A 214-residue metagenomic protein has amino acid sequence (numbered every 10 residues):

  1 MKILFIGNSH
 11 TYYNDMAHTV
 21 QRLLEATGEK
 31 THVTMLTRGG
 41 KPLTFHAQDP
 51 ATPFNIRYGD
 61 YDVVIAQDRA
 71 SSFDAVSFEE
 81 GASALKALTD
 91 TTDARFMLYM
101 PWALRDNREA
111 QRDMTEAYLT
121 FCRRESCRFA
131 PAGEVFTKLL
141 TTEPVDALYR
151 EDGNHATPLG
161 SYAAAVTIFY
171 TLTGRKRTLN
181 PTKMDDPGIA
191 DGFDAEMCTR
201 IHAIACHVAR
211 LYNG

Functional and structural regions predicted by a protein language model:
K2-I6, H10-A82: Conserved SGNH/GDSL esterase-like catalytic core that processes O-acyl groups on lipids and polysaccharides
I3-I6, G39, A147, E151 (+2 more regions): A near-ubiquitous, low-amplitude feature marking generic local secondary-structure context
P53-P158, Y162, Y170-T171, R175-P181: Alpha-helical cap/lid subdomain in secreted, periplasmic, or secretory-pathway luminal O-acyl-processing enzymes
T167-G214: Conserved catalytic region of serine esterases and O-acyltransferases that act on ester linkages in lipids
